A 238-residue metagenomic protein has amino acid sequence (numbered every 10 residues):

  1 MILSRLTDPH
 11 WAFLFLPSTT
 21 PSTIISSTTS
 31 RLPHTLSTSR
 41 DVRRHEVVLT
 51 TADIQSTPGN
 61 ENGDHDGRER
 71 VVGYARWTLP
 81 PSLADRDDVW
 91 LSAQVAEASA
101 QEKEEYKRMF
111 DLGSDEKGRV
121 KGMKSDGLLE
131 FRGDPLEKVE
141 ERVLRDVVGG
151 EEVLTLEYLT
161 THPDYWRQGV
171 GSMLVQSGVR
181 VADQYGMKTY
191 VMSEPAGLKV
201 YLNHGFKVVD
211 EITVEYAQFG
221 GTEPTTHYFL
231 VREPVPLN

Functional and structural regions predicted by a protein language model:
M1-L16, D87-Q94: A short, well-structured alpha-helix characteristic of acyl/acetyltransferase catalytic modules
W11-D64, R76, E137-R145: Active-site rim helix/loop that mediates acceptor-substrate recognition in acyltransferases
V42-R44, P224-L230: Short hydrophobic/aromatic beta-strand or adjacent loop that forms the aromatic wall/cage of a ligand/substrate-binding
N60-T160, W166, V214-E223, N238: Conserved acyl-donor/pantetheine-binding loop and adjacent beta-alpha core of acyl/acetyltransferases and related
R142-G150, M173-T189: Conserved acyl-CoA
L156, T189-S193: Conserved hydrophobic beta-strand within the GNAT/NAT acetyltransferase core sheet that lines the active-site cleft
Y158-T161, R167-R180, L202-N203: Conserved acetyl-CoA-binding loop-helix of GNAT-fold acetyltransferases
S172, Q184-G186, P195-I212: Conserved active-site alpha-helix within GNAT-family acetyltransferase domains
